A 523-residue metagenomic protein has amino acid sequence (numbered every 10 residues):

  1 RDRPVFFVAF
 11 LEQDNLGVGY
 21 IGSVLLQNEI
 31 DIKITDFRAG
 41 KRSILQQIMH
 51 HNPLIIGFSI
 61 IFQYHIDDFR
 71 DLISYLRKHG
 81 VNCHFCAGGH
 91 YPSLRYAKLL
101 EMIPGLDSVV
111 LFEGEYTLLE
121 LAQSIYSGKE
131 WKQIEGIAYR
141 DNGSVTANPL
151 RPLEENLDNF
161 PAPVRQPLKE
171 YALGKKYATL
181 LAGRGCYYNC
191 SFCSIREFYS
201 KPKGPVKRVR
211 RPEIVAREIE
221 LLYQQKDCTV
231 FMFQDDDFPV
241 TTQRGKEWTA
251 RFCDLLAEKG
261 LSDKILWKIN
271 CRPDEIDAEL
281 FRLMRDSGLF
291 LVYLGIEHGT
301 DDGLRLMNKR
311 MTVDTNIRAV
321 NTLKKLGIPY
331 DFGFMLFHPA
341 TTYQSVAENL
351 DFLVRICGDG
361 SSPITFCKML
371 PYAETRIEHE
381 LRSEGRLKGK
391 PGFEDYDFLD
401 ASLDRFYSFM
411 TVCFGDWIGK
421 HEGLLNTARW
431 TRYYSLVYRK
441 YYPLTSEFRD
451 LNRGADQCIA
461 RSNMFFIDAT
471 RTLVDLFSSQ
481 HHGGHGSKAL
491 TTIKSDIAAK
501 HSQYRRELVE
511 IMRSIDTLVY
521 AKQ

Functional and structural regions predicted by a protein language model:
R1-F7, L45, H51-L54, G105 (+2 more regions): Radical SAM enzyme core and accessory elements
P4-L11, G17, I21-E154, E374: Glycine-rich beta-alpha loop elements in corrinoid/cobalamin-binding modules across cobalamin-dependent enzymes
A9, I34-R38, E197, F334-L336 (+1 more regions): Residue-level recognition of beta-strand->loop/alpha-helix junctions
I61, H90, D236-F238, N270-D274 (+3 more regions): Active-site beta-loop-alpha junctions enriched in small/polar residues
Y96, Y188, T241-Q243, D302 (+3 more regions): Flexible glycine/acidic-rich beta-alpha junction loops that bind and position SAM and/or redox cofactors in anaerobic
Y96-M102, L280, A340-V354: Catalytic cores of alpha/beta
I134, R140-A182, R506-V509: N-terminal [4Fe-4S]-dependent radical SAM core
D158-Y330, D351: Radical SAM [4Fe-4S] cluster-binding motif and immediate context
